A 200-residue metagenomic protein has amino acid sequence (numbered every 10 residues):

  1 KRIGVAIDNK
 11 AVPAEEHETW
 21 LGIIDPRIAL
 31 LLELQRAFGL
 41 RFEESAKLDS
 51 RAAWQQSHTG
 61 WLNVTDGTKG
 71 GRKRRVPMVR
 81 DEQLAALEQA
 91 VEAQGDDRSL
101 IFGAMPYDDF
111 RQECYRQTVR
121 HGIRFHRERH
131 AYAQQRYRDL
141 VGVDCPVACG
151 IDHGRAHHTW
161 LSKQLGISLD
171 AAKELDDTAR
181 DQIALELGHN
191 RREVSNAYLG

Functional and structural regions predicted by a protein language model:
K1-T19, D66-K69: Flexible interdomain linker/hinge and immediately adjacent N-terminus of the catalytic tyrosine-recombinase domain
A14-F42, G166, E174-R180: Basic, Lys/Arg- and aromatic-enriched nucleic-acid-binding interface segment
Q35-G60, E193-N196: Short, charged phosphate-coordinating catalytic segments
R36-G39, D66-T68, L187: Short, flexible loop/turn elements at secondary-structure junctions
K47-Q89: Conserved tyrosine-mediated DNA breakage-rejoining catalytic core shared by Y-recombinases
T59-T65, R124, W160-G200: Short functional hotspots where side chains directly engage DNA or cofactors
V79-D144: Active-site/catalytic core of tyrosine-dependent DNA strand-transfer enzymes
H121-D177: Short basic/aromatic active-site micro-motif
